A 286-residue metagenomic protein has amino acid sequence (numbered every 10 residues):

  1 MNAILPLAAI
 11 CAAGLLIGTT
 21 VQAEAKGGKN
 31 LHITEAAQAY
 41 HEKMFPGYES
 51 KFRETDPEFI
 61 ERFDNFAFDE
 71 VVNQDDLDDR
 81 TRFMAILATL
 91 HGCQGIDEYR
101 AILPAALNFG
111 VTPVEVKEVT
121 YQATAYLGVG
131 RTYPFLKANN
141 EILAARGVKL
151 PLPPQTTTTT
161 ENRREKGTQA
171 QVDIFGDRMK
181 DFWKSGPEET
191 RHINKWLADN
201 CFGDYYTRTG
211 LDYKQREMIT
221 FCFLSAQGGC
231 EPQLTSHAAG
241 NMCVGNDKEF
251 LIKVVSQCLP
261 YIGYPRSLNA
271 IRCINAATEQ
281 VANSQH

Functional and structural regions predicted by a protein language model:
M1-A8: Bacterial N-terminal signal peptides that target proteins for export
A8-G18: Bacterial N-terminal signal peptides
E24-R80, R100, T132-Y213, C243 (+2 more regions): Acidic, glycine/proline-rich low-complexity segments that act as flexible tails and inter-domain linkers
V71, G95-Y99, Q227-Q233, Y264: Short loop/beta submotifs within extracellular cysteine-rich repeat domains
D78, T112-E115, D212, G245-E249: Helix N-cap / loop-to-helix initiation motif
T81-L90, V119-T120, Q215-S225, L234 (+1 more regions): Short, structured motif recognition centered on aromatic/hydrophobic residues
I102-L136: Hydrophobic/aromatic-rich structural module bridging two neighboring secondary-structure elements via a short loop
Y121-V129, K248, V254, C258-I262 (+1 more regions): C-terminal binding/interaction regions
